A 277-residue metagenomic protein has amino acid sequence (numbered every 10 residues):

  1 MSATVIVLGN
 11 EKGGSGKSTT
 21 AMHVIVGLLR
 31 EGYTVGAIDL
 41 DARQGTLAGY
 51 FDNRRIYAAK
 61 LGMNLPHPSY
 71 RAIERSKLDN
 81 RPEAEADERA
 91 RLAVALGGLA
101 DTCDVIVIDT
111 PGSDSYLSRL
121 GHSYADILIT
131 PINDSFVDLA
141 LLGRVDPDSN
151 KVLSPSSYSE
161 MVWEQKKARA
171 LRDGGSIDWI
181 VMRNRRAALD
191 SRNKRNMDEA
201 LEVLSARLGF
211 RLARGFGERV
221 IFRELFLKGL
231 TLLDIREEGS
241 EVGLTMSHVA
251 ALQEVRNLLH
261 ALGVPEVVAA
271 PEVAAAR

Functional and structural regions predicted by a protein language model:
S2-I6: Pre-Walker A (Motif I) flank of P-loop NTPase domains
G9-S15, V26-I106, G112, E237-E238: P-loop/Walker-type NTP enzyme "switch/lid" segment
T20: Hydrophobic positions on the alpha1 helix immediately C-terminal to the Walker A/P-loop
H23, G27, L120: Active-site signature of alpha/beta-hydrolase-fold catalytic machinery across serine- and Asp/Cys-nucleophile hydrolases
E31, P111-R214: Conserved catalytic-core segment of NTP-binding enzymes
A48-F51, L141-R144, N193-K194, L225-G229: Short aromatic-enriched loop/helix-cap "lid" or pocket-rim segments at secondary-structure transitions that line
N53-Y57, P147-S149, T231-L233: Short, hinge-like loop/turn segments at secondary-structure boundaries
A170-R277: C-terminal lobe/tail of nucleotide-utilizing enzymes
